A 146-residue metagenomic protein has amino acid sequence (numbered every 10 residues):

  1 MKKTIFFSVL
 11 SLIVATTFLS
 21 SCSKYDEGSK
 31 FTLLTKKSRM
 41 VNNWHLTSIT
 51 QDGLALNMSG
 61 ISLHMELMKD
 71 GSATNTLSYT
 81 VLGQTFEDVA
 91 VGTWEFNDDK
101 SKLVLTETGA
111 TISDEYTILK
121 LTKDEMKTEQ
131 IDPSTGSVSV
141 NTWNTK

Functional and structural regions predicted by a protein language model:
M1-V9: Bacterial N-terminal signal peptides that target proteins for export
T4-I5, T16, S29: Short non-domain terminal segments
S11-V14: Core hydrophobic alpha-helical transmembrane segments of single-pass membrane proteins
T17-S21: C-terminal motif of bacterial Sec signal peptides marking the signal peptidase cleavage site
S23-T93, N97-K146: Lipid interaction determinants
